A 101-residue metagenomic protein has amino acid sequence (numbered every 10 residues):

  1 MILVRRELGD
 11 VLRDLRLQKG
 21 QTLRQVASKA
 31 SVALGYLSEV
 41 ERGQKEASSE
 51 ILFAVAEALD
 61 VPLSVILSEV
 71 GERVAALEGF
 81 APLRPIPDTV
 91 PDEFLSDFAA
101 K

Functional and structural regions predicted by a protein language model:
M1-Q18: A short, Lys/Arg-rich alpha-helix, primarily the initiator
D10, G20-Q21, A47-E50: Residue-level signal for the short linker/turn that defines the boundary of a DNA-recognition helix
R13, R24, F53: Residues within the helices of the helix-turn-helix
R16, A27, A56: The alpha-helix within a helix-turn-helix
T22-S38: Short alpha-helical DNA-recognition segment
S48-A56, I66: Hydrophobic micro-packing sites on short alpha-helices
S68-K101: Short, charged recognition helix plus adjacent turn of helix-turn-helix-like nucleic-acid-binding domains
